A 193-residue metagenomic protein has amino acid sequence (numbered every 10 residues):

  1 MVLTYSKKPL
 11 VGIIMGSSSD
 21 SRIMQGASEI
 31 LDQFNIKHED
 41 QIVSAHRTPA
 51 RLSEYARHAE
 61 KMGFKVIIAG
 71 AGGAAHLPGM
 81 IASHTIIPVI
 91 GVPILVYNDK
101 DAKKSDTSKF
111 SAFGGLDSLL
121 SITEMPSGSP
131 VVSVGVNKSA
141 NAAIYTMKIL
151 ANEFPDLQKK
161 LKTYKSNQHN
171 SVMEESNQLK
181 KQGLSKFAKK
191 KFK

Functional and structural regions predicted by a protein language model:
Y5-R47: Glycine-rich phosphate/diphosphate-binding loop of Rossmann-like nucleotide-binding domains
P9, I36-H38, I87, L95 (+1 more regions): Glycine/charged-rich beta-loop-alpha catalytic/anionic-binding loops adjacent to active sites
D20-Q25, P49-L52, A71-M80, K100 (+2 more regions): Short glycine/serine/threonine-rich phosphate/pyrophosphate-binding segments that cradle anionic phosphate groups
F34-K65, K190: Active-site rim loops that border cofactor/substrate pockets in soluble metabolic enzymes
Y55-A102: Glycine-rich phosphate-binding loop
D99-K159: Short, glycine-/small-residue-rich phosphate/pyrophosphate-handling segment
L150-K193: Glycine-rich phosphate/pyrophosphate-binding loop and the adjoining helix
